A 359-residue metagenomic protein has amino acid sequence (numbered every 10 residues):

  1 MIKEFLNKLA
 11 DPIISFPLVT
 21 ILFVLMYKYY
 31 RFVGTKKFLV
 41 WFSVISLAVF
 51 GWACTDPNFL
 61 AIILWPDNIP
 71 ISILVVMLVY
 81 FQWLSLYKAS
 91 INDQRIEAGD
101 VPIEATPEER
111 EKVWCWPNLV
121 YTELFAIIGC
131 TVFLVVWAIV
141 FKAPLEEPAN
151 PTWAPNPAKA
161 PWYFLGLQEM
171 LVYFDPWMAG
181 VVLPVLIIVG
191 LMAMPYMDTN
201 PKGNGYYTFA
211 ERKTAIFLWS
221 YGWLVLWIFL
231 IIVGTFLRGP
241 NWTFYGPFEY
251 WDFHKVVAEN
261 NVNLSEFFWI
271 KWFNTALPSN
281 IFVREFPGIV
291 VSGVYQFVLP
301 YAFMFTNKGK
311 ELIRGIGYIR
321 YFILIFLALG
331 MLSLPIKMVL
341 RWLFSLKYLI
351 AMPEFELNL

Functional and structural regions predicted by a protein language model:
M1, N7-P57, D67-N92, T106 (+1 more regions): Hydrophobic cores of alpha-helical transmembrane segments in multi-pass integral membrane proteins
I62: Conserved P-loop NTPase catalytic core
I96-P107: Extended, regular secondary-structure scaffolds
